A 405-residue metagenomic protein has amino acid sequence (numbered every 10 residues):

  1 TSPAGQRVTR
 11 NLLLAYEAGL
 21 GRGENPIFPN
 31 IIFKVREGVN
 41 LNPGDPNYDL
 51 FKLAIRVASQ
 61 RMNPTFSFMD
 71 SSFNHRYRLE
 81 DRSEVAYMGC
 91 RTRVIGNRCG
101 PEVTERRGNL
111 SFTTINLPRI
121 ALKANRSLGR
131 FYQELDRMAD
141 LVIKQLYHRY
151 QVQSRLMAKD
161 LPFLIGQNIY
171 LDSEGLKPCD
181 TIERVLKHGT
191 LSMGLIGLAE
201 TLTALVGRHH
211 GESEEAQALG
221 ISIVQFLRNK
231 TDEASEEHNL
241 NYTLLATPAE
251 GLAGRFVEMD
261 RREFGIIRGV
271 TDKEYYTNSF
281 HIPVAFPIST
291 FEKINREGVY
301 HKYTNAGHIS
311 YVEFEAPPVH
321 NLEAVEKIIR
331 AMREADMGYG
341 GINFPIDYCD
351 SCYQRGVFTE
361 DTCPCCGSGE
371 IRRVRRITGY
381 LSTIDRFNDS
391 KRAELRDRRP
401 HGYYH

Functional and structural regions predicted by a protein language model:
T1-K187, R208-H209, S213-P364, S368-R373: Conserved catalytic cores of very large enzyme subunits
M62, G194-G197, A306-H308, E360 (+3 more regions): Glycine-centered flexibility motif
R106-L110, I182-L202, E370-R386: Conserved phosphate/anionic-ligand binding catalytic regions in large, soluble enzymes, centered on
P118, K123, K159-D160, H188-G189 (+3 more regions): Surface-exposed loop/turn and secondary-structure junction residues enriched for glycine/proline
C365-H405: Long, charge-rich boundary regions
